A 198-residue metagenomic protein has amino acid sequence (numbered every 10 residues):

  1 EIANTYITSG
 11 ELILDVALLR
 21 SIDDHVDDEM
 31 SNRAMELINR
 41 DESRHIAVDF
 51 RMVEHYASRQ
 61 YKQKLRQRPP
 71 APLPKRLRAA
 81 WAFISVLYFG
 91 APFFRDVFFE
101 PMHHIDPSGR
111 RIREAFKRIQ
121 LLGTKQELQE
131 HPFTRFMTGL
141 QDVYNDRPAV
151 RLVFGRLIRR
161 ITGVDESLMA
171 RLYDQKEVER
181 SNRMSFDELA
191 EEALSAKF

Functional and structural regions predicted by a protein language model:
E1-F198: Non-heme di-metal
